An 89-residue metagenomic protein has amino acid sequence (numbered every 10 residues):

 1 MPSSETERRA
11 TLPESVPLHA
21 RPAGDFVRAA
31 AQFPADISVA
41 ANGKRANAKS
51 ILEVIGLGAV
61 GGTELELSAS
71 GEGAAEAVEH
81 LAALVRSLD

Functional and structural regions predicted by a protein language model:
M1-E5, V27-A35, L88: Short charge-dense sequence patches
P2-E5, L65-D89: C-terminal binding/interaction regions
S4-E14: Short amphipathic
P17-A20, V27-E72, A77: Amphipathic, hydrophobic secondary-structure cores in small proteins
